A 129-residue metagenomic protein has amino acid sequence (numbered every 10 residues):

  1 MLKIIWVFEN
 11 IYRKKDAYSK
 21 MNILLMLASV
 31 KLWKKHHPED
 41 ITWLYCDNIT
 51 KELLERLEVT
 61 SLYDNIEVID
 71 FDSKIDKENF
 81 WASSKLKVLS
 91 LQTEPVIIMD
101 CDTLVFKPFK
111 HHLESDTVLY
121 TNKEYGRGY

Functional and structural regions predicted by a protein language model:
M1-S73: N-terminal anchoring/stem segment of glycosyltransferases
L27-K34, L86-S90, K110: Short amphipathic alpha-helical segments and helix-helix/interface helices
H37-E39, L62, L91-V96, E114-T117: Short glycine/proline-enriched coil/turn segments at helix->beta-strand junctions
I41-D47, P95-D102, V118-Y120: Short, hydrophobic beta-strand segments that form beta-sheet elements in well-ordered domains
I49-K51, K85, T103: Alpha-helix capping/helix-boundary segments
L53-R56, I98, K107-K110: Short glycine-/acidic-enriched loop or helix-start segments at secondary-structure transitions that form or flank
F71-I98, F106: A conserved donor-nucleotide-binding helix/loop in the catalytic core of Leloir-type glycosyltransferases
V105-Y129: Conserved donor-nucleotide/metal-binding helix-loop-beta segment in metal-dependent transferases, i.e., the alpha-helix
